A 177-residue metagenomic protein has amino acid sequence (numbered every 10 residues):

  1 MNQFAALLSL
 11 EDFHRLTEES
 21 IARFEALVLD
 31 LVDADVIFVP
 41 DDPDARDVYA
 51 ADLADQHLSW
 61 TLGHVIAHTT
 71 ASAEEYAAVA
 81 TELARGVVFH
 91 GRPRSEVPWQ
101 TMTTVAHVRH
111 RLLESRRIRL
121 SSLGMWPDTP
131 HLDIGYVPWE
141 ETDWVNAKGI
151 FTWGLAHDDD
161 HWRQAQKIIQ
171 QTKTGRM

Functional and structural regions predicted by a protein language model:
M1-M177: Aromatic-glycine hotspot motif
